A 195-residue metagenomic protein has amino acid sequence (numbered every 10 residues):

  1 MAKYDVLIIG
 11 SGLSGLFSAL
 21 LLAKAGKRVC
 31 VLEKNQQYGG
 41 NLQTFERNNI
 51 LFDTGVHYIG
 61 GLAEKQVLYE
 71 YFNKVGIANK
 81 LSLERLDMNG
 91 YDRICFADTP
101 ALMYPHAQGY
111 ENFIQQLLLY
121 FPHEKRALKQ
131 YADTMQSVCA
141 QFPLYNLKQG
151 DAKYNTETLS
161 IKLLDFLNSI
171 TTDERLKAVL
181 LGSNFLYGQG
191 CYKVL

Functional and structural regions predicted by a protein language model:
A2-Q130: N-terminal glycine-rich phosphate/pyrophosphate-binding loop and immediately adjacent elements
D98-V194: Rossmann-like flavin
